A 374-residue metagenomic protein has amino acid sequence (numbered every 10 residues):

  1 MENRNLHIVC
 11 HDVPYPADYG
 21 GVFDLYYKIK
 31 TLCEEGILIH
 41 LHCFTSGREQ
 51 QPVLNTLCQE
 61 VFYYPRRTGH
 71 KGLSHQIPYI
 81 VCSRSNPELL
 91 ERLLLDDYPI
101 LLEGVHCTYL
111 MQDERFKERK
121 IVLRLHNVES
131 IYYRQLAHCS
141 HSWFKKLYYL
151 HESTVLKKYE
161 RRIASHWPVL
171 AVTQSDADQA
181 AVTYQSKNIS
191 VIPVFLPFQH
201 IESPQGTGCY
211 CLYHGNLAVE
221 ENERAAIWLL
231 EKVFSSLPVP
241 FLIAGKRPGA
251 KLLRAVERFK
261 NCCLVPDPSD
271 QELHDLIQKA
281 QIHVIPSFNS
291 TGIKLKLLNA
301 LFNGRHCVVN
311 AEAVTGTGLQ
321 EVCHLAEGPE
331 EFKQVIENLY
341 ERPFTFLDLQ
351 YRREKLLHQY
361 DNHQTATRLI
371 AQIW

Functional and structural regions predicted by a protein language model:
M1-V61, L95: N-terminal subdomain of nucleotide-sugar transferases
D24, V191-R258, C263-Q278: Conserved catalytic-core segment of nucleotide-activated headgroup transferases in glycan assembly
Y27, L90-L94, E129-Y132, H141-V169: Membrane-proximal helix-turn-helix segments that form the acceptor-binding/catalytic region of lipid-linked
T68-I77, R119-V155, N216: Acceptor-binding helix/loop patch of EC 2.4 sugar-transfer enzymes, predominantly nucleotide-sugar-dependent
R84, P343-W374: A charged, aromatic-enriched C-terminal amphipathic alpha-helix characteristic of glycosyltransferases across folds
Y149-I201: Donor nucleotide-sugar binding/catalytic pocket of nucleotide-sugar-dependent glycosyltransferases
I277-G292, N303-H306: Acidic donor-binding loop of glycosyltransferase active sites
K296-F302, H306-N310: Short hydrophobic beta-strand element within catalytic cores of glycosyltransferases and related nucleotide-activated
